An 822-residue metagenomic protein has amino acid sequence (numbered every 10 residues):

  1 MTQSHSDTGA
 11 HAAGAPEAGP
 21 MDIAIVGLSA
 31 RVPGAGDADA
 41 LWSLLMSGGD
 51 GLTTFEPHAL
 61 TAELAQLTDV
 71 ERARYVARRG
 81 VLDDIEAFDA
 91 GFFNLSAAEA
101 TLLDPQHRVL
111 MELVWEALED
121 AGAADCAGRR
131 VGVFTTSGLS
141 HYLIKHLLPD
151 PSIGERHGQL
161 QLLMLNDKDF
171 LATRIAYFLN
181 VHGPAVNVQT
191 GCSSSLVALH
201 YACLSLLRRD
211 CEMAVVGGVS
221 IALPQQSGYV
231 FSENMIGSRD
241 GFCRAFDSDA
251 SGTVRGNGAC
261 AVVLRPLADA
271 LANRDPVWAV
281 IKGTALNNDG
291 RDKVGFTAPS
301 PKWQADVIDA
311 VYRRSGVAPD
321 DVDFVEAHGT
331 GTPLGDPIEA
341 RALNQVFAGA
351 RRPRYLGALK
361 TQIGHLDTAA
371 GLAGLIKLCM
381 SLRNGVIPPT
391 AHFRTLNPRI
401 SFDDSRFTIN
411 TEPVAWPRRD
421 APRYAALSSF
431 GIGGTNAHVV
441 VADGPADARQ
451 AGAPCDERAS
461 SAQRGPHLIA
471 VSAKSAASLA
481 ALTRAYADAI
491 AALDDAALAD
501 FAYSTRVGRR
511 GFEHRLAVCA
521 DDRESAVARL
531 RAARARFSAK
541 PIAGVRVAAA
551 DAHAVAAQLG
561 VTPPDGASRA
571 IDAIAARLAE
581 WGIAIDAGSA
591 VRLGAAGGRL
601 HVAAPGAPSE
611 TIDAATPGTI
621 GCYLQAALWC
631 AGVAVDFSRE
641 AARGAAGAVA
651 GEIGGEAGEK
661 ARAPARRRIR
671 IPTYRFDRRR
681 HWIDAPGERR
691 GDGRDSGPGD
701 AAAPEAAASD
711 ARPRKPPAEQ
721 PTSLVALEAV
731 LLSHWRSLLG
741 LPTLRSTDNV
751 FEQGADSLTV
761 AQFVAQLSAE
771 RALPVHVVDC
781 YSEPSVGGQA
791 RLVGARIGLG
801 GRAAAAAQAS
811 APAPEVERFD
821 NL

Functional and structural regions predicted by a protein language model:
M1-T8, F402, K715-P716, P721-N821: Phosphopantetheine-dependent thiolation modules in NRPS/PKS and related acyl-activating systems
T2, V26, A73, R78-R79 (+10 more regions): Flexible, low-complexity linker/boundary loops enriched in proline and small hydrophobic residues that flank enzymatic
T2-S460, D488, R509, A576 (+2 more regions): Condensing-enzyme catalytic core of the thiolase-fold
S4, S29-R31, P299-R314, Y424-I583 (+6 more regions): Flexible catalytic loop/linker elements that gate and position reactive groups at enzyme active sites
D37, L41, L45, L110-L113 (+17 more regions): Structural preference for long, well-ordered alpha-helical segments in enzyme cores
E99, P184, L359, G465-I469 (+2 more regions): Short amphipathic alpha-helical segments
H328, S475, D522, W735 (+1 more regions): Residue-level signal for inorganic ion chemistry
D443-G444, A685-G687, S746-T747, F763-V764: C-terminal lobe/hinge of AMP-binding adenylation domains
